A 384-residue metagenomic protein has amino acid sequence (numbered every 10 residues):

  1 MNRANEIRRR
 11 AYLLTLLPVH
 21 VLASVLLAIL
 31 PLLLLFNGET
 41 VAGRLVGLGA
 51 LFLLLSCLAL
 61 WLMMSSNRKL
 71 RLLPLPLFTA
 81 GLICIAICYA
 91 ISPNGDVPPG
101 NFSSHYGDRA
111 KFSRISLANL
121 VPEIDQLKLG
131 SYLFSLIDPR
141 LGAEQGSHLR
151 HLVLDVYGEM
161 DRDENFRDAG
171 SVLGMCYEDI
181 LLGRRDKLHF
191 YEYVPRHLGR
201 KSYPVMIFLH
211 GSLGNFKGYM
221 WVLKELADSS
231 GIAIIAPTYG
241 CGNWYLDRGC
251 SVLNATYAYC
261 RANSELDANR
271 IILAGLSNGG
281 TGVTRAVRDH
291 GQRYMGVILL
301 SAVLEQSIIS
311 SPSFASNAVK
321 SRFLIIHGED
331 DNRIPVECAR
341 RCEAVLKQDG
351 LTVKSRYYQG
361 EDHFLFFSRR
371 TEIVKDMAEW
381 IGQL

Functional and structural regions predicted by a protein language model:
E6, R10-K201: A domain-start/cap signature at the N-terminus of enzymes
L16, L30-R44, L48-L60, A80-C88 (+2 more regions): C-terminal catalytic histidine-bearing segment of alpha/beta-hydrolase fold enzymes
R196-K201, R248-S277: Gly/Ser-rich "nucleophile elbow"/oxyanion-hole loop immediately N-terminal to the catalytic nucleophile in hydrolases
L198-Y203, F208-L246, Q306-S307: Short substrate-entry loop that stabilizes the transition state in hydrolases
P204, I232, R270, S321-R322: Alpha/beta-hydrolase fold active-site loops
K217-W221, D247-N254, T284, V336-R340: Short, surface-exposed alpha-helical segments at coil->helix boundaries
R261, N269-N317: Primarily recognizes the serine-hydrolase "nucleophile elbow" in alpha/beta-hydrolase and SGNH/GDSL folds
V319, L324-H327, D331: Short beta-strand/loop motif that positions the catalytic acidic residue of the alpha/beta-hydrolase fold
